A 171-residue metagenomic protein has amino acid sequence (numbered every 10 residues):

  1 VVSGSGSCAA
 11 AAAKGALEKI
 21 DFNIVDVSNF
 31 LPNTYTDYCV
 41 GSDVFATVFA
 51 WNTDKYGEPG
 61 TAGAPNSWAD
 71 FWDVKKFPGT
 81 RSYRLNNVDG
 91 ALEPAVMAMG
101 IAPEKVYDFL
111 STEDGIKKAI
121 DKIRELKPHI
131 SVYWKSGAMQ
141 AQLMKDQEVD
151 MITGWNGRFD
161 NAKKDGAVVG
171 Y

Functional and structural regions predicted by a protein language model:
V1-L143: Extracytoplasmic ligand-binding site segments that recognize negatively charged/polar headgroups
H129-Y171: Extracytoplasmic/periplasmic substrate-binding proteins
